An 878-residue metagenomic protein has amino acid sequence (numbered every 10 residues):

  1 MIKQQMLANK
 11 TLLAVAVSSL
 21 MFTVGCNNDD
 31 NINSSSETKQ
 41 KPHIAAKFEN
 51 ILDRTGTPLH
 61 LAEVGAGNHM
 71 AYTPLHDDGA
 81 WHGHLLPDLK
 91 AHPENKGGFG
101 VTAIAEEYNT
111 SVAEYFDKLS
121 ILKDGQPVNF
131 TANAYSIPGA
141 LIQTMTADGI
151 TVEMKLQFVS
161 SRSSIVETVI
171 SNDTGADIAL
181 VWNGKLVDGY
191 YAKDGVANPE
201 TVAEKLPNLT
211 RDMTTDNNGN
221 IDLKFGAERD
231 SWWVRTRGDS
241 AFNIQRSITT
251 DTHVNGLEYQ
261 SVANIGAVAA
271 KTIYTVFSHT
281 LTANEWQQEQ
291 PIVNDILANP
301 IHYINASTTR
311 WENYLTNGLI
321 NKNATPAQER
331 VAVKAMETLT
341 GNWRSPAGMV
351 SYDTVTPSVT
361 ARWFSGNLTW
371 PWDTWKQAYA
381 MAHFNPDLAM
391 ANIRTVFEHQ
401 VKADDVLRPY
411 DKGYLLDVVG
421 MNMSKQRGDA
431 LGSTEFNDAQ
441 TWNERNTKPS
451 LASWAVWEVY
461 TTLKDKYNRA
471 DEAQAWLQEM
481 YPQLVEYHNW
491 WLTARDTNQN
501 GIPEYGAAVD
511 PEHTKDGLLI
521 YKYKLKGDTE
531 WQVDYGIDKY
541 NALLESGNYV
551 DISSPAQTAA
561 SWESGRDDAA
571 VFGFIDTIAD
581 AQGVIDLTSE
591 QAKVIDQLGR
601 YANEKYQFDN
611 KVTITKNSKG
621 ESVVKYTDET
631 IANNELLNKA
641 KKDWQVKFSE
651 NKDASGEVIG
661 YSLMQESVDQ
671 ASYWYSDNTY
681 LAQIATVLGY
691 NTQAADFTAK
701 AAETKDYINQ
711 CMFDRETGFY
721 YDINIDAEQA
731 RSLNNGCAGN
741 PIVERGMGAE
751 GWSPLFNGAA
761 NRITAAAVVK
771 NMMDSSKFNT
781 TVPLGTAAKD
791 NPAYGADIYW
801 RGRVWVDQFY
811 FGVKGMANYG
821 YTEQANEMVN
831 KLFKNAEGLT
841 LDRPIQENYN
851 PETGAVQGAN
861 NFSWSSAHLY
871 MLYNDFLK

Functional and structural regions predicted by a protein language model:
M1-D29: Gram-negative bacterial Sec-dependent N-terminal signal peptides
I2, C26-A327, F364-S365, W372-D373 (+3 more regions): Terminal accessory carbohydrate-recognition/targeting modules of carbohydrate-active enzymes
K39-S111, G366, A430-T462, F713-M772 (+1 more regions): C-terminal capping/lid segments that line or modulate ligand- or cofactor-binding pockets
N129-I137, L319-F364, D628-I631, E635-K639 (+3 more regions): Conserved oxyanion/phosphate-binding beta-strand-loop segments in alpha/beta enzyme cores
A306, Q483-E590, D596, S672-I763 (+1 more regions): Catalytic cores of carbohydrate-active enzymes
M349-T354, N385-I520, Y707-N724, K777-A793 (+2 more regions): Helix-terminus loop motifs that line ligand-binding clefts
N367-L388, T395-E398, I585, A592-D596 (+10 more regions): Active-site core of glycosidic bond-cleaving carbohydrate-active enzymes
D538-Q665: Long, low-complexity, polar/charged, intrinsically disordered or flexibly structured peripheral segments
